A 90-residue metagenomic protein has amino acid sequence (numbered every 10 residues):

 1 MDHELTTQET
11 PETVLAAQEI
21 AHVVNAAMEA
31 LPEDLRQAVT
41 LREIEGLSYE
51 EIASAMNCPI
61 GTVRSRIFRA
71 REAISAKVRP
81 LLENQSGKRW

Functional and structural regions predicted by a protein language model:
M1-A17, S48: Internal acidic/polar
M1-H3, V23-A26, E50, S54-A55 (+1 more regions): C-terminal edge and immediately downstream basic/flexible tail or linker adjoining helix-turn-helix-like DNA-binding
T6, L15, L35, V39 (+2 more regions): Broad hydrophobic/π-residue packing in well-ordered secondary structure
E12, A16, I20-V23, P59 (+1 more regions): Conserved acidic
H22-T62: Helix-turn-helix DNA-binding module
T62, R69, A73: Residues in the helix-turn-helix
T62-S65, K88: Intrinsic disorder/low-complexity segments
